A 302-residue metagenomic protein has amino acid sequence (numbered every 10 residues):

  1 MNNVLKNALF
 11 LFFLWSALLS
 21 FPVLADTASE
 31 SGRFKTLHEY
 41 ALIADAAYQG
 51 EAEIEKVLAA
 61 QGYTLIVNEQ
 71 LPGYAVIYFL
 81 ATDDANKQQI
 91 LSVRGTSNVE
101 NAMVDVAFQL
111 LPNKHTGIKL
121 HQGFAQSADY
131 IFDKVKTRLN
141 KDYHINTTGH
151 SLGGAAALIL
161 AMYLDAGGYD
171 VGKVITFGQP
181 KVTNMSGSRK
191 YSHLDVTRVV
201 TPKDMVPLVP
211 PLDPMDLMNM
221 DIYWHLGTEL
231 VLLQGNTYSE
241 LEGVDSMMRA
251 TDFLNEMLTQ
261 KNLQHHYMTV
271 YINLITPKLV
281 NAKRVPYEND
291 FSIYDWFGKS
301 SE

Functional and structural regions predicted by a protein language model:
M1-N7: Positively charged n-region of N-terminal signal peptides that target proteins for export
A8-S20: Bacterial N-terminal signal peptides
A25-T148, L152-E302: Non-catalytic, mobile gating and regulatory segments of ester bond hydrolases
